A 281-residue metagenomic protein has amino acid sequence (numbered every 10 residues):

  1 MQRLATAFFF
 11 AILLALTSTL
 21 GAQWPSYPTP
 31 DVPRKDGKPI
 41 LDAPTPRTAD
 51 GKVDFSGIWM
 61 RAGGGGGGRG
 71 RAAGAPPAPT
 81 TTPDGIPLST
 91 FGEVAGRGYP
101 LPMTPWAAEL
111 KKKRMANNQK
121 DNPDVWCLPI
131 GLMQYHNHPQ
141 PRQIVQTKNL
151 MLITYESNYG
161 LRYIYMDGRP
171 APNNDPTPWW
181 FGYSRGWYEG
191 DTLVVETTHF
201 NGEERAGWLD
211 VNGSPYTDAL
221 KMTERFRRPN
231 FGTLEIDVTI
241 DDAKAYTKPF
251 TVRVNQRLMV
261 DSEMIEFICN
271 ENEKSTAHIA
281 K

Functional and structural regions predicted by a protein language model:
Q2, T6-F10, S18-K281: PEST-like low-complexity, intrinsically disordered acidic/proline/serine-rich tracts that flank trafficking/processing
